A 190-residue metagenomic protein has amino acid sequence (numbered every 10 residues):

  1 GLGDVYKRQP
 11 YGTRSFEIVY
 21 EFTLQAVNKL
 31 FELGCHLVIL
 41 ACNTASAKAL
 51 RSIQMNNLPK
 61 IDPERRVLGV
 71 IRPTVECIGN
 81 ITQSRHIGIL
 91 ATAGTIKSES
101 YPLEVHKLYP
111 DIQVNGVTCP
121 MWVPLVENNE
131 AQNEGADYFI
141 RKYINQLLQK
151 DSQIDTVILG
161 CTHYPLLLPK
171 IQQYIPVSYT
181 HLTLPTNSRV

Functional and structural regions predicted by a protein language model:
L2-G3, T183-T186, V190: Positively charged, low-complexity/disordered segments
D4-L182: Non-catalytic structural scaffold of enzyme domains
